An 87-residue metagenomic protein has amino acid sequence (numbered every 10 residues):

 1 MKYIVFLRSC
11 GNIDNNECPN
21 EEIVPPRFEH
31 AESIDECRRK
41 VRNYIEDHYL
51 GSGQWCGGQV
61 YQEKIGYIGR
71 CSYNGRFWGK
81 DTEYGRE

Functional and structural regions predicted by a protein language model:
M1-V24: Short aromatic-glycine-(Arg/Gly/Cys) micro-motifs in beta-strand/loop hairpins
Y3-V5, C37, V41, V60: Hydrophobic beta-strand residues in large extracellular and virion-surface proteins
I4-F6, F28, Q59, R70: Ordered hydrophobic segments in well-structured contexts
N20-D35: A short, exposed loop/beta-hairpin motif centered on an aromatic-Gly-Thr core
E32-G53: A short, charged, amphipathic alpha-helix used as a generic interaction element across diverse proteins
E46-E87: Short, mixed-charge low-complexity intrinsically disordered segments
